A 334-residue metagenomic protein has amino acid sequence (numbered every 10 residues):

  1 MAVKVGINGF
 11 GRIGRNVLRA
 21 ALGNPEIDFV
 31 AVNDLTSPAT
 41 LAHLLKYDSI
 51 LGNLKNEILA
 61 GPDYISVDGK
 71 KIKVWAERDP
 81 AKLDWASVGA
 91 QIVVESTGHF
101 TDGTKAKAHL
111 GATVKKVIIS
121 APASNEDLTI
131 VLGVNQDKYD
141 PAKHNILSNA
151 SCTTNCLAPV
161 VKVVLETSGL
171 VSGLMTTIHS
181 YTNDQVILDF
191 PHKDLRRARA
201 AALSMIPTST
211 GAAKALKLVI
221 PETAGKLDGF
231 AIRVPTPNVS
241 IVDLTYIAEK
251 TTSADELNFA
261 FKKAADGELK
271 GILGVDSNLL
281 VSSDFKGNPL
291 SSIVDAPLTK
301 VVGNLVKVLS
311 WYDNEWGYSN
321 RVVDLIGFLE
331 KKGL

Functional and structural regions predicted by a protein language model:
M1-A198, K300, D324, K331-G333: N-terminal Rossmann-like NAD(P) cofactor-binding subdomain of oxidoreductases, focused on the glycine-rich
N8, R12, T36-A39, V88 (+10 more regions): Conserved active-site and cofactor/substrate-binding residues in soluble primary-metabolism enzymes
L18, K107, A158-L165, T176 (+7 more regions): Predominant activation on well-ordered alpha-helical scaffold segments within soluble catalytic domains
I65, I130-L132, I146, L188 (+5 more regions): Short clusters of hydrophobic/aromatic residues that line enzyme substrate/ligand-binding pockets
K143-H144, A200-A202, V239-D243, L305-K307: Short, solvent-exposed beta-strand edge segments and adjacent coil->beta transition regions
E166, L170-P237: Acidic, glycine-rich segments within the central catalytic cores of soluble metabolic enzymes that bind/position
G229, I241, T245-L334: C-terminal active-site/capping subdomain that shapes the small-molecule cofactor and substrate pocket of enzyme
